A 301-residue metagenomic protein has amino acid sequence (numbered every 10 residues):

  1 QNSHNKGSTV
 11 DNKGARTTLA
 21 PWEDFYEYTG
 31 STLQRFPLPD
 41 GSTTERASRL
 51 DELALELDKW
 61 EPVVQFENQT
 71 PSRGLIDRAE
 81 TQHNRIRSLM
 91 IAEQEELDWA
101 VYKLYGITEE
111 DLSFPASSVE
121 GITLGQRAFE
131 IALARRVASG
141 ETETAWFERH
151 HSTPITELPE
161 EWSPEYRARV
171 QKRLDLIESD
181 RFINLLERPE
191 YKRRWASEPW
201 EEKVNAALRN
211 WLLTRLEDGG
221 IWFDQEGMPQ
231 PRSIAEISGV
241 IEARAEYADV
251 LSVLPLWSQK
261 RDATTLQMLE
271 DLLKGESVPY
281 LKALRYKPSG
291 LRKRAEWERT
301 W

Functional and structural regions predicted by a protein language model:
Q1-R16: Short Ser/Thr-interspersed hydrophobic loop/turn segments at strand-loop and sheet-helix junctions that line or gate
H4, H83, H150-H151: Histidine (H) residue identity feature
K13, A20-E23, Y28, R127: Periplasmic c-type cytochrome electron-transfer domains
W22-Y102: Extended amphipathic alpha-helical segments enriched in small hydrophobics
Q65, Q69-S72, E109-S117: Structured alpha-helical bundle/scaffold domains in large eukaryotic membrane-trafficking regulators
W99, E110-W301: Terminal accessory regions of large proteins
Y105: Active-site-proximal loop/hinge segments that shape catalytic or ion-binding/gating pockets
